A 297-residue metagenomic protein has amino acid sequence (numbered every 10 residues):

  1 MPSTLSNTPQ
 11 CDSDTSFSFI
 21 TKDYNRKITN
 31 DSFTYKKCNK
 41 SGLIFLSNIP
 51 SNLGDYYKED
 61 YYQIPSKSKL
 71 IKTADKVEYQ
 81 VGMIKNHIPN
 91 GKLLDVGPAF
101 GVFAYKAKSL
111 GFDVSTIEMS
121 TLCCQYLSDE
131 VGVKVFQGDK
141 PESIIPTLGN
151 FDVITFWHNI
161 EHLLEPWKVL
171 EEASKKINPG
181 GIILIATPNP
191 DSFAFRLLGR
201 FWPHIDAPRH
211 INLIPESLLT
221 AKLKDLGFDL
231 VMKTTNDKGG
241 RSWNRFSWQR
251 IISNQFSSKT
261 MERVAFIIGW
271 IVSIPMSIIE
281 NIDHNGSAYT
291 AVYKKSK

Functional and structural regions predicted by a protein language model:
M1-W157, W167-E171, T235-N236, M261 (+2 more regions): Conserved N-terminal segment of class I S-adenosyl-L-methionine
P9-F17, S217-N236, W270: A SAM-dependent methyltransferase catalytic signature shared across enzymes that methylate proteins
Y24-K27, V231-K259: Conserved catalytic loop of SAM-dependent methyltransferase domains
E59-K67, L198-A207, F246-F256: Short glycine/proline- and charge-enriched loop/turn segments that cap or connect secondary-structure elements
W157-L164, A186, R209: Short catalytic micro-motifs in class I SAM-dependent methyltransferases
W167-I182: A short glycine-rich, Lys/Arg-flanked "PGG" loop and its adjoining helix->strand segment in the class I
I185-N212, S217-K222, W248: Short, glycine-/aromatic-enriched active-site segment of Class I SAM-dependent methyltransferases
K259-Y289: A transmembrane-helix-recognition feature enriched in membrane-embedded lipid enzymes and envelope glyco-/phospholipid
